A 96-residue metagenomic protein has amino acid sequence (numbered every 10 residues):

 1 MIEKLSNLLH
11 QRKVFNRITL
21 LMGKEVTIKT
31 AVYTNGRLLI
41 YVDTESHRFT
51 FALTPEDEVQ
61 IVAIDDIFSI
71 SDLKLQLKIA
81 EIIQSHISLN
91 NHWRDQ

Functional and structural regions predicted by a protein language model:
M1-R37: Negatively charged, low-complexity tracts enriched in Asp/Glu with abundant Ser/Thr
I2-L8, V59-Q96: Mixed-charge, Lys/Arg-enriched low-complexity segments
H10-V14, E25, D43, E58 (+1 more regions): Intrinsic disorder/low-complexity segments in short proteins, especially the signal peptide and propeptide regions
R17, E25, F49, N91-H92: N-terminal cationic leader/targeting segments used for protein routing and processing
T30-L73: Acidic, low-complexity, intrinsically disordered interaction modules
